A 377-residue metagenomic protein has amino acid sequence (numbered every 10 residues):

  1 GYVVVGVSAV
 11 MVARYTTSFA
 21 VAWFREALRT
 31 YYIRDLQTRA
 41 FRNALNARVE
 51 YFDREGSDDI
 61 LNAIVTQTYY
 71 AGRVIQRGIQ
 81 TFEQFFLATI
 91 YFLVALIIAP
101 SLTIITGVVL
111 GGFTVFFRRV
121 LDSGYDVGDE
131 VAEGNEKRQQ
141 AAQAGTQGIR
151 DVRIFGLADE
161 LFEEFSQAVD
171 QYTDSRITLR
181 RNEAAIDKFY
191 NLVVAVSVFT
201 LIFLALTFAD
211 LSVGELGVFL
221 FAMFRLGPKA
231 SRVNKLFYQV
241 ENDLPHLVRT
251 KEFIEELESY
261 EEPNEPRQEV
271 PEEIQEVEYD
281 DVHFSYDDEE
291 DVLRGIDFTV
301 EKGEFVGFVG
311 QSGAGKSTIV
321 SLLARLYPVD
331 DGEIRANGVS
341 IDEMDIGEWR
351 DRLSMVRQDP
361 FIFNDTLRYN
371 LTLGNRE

Functional and structural regions predicted by a protein language model:
G1-I33, D53, F116, V218-F221: Transmembrane-helix motif of ABC transporter permease domains
S8-F19, Y70, V74-T89, G107-G111 (+2 more regions): Hydrophobic alpha-helical transmembrane bundles that constitute the permease/transmembrane domains of multi-pass
R25, L45-I90: Juxtamembrane loop-to-helix connectors within ABC transporter transmembrane domains
T30, R39-T66, A141-E164, E252-E265 (+1 more regions): Short intracellular "coupling" helices and adjacent cytoplasmic loop segments at the cytosolic face of multi-pass
V49, T66-V74, S123-V127, G134 (+5 more regions): An intracellular "coupling" helix at the cytosolic face of ABC transporter transmembrane type-1 domains
V94-T106, A185, F189-L247: Helix-loop-helix
L226-E289, P328-R335, E377: ABC transporter TMD-NBD coupling linker
P271-E377: ABC-type nucleotide-binding domain
